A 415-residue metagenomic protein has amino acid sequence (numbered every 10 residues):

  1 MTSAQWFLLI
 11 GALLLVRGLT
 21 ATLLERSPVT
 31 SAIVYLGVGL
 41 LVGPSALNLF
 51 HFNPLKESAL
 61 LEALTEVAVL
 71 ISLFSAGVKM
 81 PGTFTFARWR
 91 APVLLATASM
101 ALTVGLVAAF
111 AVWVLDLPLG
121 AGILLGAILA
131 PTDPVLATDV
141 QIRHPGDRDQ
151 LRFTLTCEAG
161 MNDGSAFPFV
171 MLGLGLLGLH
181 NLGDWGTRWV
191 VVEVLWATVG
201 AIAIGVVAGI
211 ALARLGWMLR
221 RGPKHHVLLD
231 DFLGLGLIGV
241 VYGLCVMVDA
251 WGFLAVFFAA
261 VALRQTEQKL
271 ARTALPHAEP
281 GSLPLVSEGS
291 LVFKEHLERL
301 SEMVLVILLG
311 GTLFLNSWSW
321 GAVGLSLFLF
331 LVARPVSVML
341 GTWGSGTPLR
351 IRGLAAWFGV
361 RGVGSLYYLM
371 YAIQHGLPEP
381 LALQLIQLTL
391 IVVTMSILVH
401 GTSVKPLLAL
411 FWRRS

Functional and structural regions predicted by a protein language model:
M1-S415: Transmembrane helical cores of multi-pass secondary ion antiporters/exchangers
